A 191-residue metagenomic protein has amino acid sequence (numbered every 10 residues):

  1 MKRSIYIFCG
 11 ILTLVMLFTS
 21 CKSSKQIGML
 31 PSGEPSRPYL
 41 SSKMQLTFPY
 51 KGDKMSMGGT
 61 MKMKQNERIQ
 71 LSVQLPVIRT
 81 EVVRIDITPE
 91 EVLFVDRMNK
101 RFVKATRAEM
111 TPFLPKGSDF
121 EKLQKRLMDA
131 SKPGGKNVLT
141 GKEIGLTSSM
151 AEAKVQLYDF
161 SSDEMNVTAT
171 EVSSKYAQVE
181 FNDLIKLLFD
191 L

Functional and structural regions predicted by a protein language model:
M1-G10: Bacterial N-terminal signal peptides that target proteins for export
M16-S20: C-terminal motif of bacterial Sec signal peptides marking the signal peptidase cleavage site
K22-K25: Bacterial signal peptide processing site
I27-S41, P115-K116: N-terminal helix-cap/turn-to-beta initiation motif at the start of protein domains
S36-Y39, K62-I69, D86-E91, P133-G145 (+1 more regions): Short, solvent-exposed coil/turn segments at beta-strand boundaries
Y39-T80: Post-signal-peptide N-terminal segment of Sec-exported extracytoplasmic proteins
R68-E121: An acidic-aromatic
G134-L191: Non-transmembrane domains of secretory- and envelope-associated proteins
